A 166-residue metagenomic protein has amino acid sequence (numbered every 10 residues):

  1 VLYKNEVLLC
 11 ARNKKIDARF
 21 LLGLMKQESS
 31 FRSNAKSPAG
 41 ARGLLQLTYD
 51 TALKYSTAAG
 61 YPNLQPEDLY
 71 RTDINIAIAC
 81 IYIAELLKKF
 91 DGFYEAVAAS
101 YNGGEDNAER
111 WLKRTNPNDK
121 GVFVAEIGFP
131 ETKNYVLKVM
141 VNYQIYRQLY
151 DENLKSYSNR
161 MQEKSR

Functional and structural regions predicted by a protein language model:
V1-R166: Catalytic glycan-binding domains that act on GlcNAc-containing polysaccharides
